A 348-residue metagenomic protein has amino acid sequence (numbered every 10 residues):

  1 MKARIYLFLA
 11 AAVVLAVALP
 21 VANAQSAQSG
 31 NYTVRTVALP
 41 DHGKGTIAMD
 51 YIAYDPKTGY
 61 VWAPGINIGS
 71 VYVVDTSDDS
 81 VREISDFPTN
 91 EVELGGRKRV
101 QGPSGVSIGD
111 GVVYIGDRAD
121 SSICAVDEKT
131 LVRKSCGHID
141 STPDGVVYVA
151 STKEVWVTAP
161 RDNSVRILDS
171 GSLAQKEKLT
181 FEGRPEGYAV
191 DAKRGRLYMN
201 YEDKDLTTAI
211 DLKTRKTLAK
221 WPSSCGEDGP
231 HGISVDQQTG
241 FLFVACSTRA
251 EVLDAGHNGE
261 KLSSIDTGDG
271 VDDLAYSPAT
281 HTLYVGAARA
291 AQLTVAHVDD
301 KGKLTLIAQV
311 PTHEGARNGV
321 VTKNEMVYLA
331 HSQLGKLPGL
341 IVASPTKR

Functional and structural regions predicted by a protein language model:
M1-L9: Bacterial N-terminal signal peptides that target proteins for export
F8-A18: Bacterial N-terminal signal peptides
A12, V21-R348: Predominantly soluble domains enriched in secretory-pathway, periplasmic, or organellar proteins
